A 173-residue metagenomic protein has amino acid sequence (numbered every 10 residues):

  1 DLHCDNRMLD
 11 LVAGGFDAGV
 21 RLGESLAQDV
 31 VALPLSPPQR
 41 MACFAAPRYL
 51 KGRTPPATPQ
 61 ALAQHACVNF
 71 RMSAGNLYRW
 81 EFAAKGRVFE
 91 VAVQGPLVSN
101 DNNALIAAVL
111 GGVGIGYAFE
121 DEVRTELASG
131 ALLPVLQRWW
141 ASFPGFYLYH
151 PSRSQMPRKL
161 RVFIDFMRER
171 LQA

Functional and structural regions predicted by a protein language model:
D1-D5, V135, Y149: Solvent-exposed beta-strand sheet faces enriched in polar/charged residues
D1-V31: Central regulatory/effector-binding core of bacterial HTH transcription factors
C4, L22-E24, A45-P47, A118-D121: Beta->alpha turn/N-cap motifs
D17-G19, M41-A42, C67, G116: Short, well-ordered beta-strand core segments
D29-R40, F44-F70, K85: Flexible hinge/capping segments at coil-to-helix
A61, Y78-A92: Ligand-binding cleft/hinge of the Venus flytrap
E90-P134, W140-A141, I164: Hydrophobic hinge/microswitch elements
E120-S129, R138-A173: C-terminal effector-binding regulatory domain of bacterial HTH transcription factors
